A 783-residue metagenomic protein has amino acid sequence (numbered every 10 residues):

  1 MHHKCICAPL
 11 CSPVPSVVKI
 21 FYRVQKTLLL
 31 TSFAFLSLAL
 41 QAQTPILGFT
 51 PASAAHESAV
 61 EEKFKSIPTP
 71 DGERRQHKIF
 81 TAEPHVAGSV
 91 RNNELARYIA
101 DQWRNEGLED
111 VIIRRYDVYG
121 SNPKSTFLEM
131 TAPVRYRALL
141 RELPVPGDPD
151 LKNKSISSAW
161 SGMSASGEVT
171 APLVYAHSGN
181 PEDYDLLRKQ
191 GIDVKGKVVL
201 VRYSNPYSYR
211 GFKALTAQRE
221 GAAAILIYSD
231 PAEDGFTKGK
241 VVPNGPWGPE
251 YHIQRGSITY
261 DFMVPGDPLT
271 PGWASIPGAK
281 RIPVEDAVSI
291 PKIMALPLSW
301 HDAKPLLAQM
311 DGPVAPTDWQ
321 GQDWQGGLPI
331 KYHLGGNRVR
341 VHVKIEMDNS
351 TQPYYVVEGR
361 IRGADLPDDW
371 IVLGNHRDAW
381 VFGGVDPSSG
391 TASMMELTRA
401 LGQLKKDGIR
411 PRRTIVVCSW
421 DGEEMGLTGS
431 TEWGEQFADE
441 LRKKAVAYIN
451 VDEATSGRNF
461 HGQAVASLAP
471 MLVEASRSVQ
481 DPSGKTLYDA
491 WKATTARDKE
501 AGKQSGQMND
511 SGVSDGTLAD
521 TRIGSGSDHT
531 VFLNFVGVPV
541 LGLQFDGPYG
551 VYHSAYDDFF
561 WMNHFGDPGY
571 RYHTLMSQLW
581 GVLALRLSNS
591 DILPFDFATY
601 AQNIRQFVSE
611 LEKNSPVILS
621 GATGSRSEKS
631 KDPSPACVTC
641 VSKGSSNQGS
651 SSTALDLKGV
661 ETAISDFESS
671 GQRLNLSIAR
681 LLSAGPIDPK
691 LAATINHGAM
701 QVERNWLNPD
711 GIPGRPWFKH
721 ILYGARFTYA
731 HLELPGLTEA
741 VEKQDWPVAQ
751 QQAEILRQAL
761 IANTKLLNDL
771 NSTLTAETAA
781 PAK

Functional and structural regions predicted by a protein language model:
M1-A42, P616-S651, A779-K783: Intrinsic disorder/low-complexity segments
P45-E62, S66, P70, K78-K195 (+3 more regions): Noncatalytic luminal/extracellular "stalk/propeptide" segments of secretory-pathway proteins
I67, A138, P249-V314, L366 (+10 more regions): Metal-dependent peptidase/peptidase-like ectodomains
L151-L186, V264-V385, R399, Q403-D407: Soluble metallo-hydrolase cores and metallopeptidase-like ectodomains found primarily in the secretory/periplasmic
P172-W247, A364, D368, W380 (+2 more regions): A conserved hydrophobic secondary-structure block that centers on an alpha-helix together with its immediately flanking
P231, V357, L373-L427, E432 (+1 more regions): Alpha-helical metal-binding/catalytic segments enriched in His/Glu/Asp
V416, S478, N534, Y549-R605 (+2 more regions): His/Asp/Glu-rich mid-to-C-terminal helical/loop segments that flank catalytic regions of hydrolases
D688-K783: C-terminal amphipathic alpha-helical interaction region
